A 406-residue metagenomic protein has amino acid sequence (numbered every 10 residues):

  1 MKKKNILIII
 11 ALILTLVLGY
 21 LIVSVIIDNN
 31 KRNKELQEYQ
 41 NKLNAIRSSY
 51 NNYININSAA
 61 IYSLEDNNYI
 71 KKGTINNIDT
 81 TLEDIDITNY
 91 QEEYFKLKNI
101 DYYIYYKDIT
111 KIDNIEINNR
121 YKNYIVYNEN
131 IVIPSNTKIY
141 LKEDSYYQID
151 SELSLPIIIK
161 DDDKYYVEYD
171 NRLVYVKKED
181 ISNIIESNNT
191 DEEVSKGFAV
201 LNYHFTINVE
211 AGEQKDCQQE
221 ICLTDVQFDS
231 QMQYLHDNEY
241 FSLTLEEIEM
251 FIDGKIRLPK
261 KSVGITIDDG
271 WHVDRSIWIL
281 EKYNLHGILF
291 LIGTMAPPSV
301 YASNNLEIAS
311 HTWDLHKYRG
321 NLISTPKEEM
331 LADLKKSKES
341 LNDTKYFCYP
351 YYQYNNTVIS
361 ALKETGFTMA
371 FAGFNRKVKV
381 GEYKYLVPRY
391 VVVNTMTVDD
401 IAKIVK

Functional and structural regions predicted by a protein language model:
M1-T15: N-terminal Sec-pathway targeting helices
L18-N33: Membrane-interface motif at the C-terminal end of an N-terminal transmembrane signal
E35-S49, K98-Y127, E168-V194: Boundary regions of SH3-family modules and the immediately adjacent low-complexity/disordered segments in eukaryotic
L36-Q91, K122-D162, V209-E210: Beta-loop motif signature
N89, Q148-D150, I159, D180-I185 (+7 more regions): Extracellular/periplasmic catalytic domains that process cell-envelope and extracellular macromolecules
Q91, N99-D101, D108, D161 (+9 more regions): A mature extracytoplasmic/lumenal domain signature
E129, Y169-R172, K178-S262, M396 (+2 more regions): N-terminal pre-catalytic segment of deacetylase/amide-hydrolase enzymes
K196-C222, F241, P259-V263, W271-V358 (+1 more regions): Metal-dependent polysaccharide deacetylase catalytic core of the NodB/CE4 family, i.e., the active-site-bearing domain
